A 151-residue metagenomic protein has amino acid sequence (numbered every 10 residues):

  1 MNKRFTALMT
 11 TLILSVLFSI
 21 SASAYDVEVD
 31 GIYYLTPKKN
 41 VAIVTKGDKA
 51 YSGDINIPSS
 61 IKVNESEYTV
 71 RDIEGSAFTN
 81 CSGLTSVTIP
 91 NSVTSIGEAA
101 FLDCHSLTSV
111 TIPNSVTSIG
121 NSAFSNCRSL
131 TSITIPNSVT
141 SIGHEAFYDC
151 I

Functional and structural regions predicted by a protein language model:
M1, Y148-I151: Short intrinsically disordered, low-complexity coil segments enriched in acidic
M1-S76, N91: N-terminal capping/linker segments that flank leucine-rich repeat
L8, L12-L17, L35, L84 (+3 more regions): Generic detector of leucine side chains in alpha-helical contexts
K39-N40, A50-D72, C81-S95, H105-S118 (+2 more regions): Structural signature of tandem-repeat unit edges
